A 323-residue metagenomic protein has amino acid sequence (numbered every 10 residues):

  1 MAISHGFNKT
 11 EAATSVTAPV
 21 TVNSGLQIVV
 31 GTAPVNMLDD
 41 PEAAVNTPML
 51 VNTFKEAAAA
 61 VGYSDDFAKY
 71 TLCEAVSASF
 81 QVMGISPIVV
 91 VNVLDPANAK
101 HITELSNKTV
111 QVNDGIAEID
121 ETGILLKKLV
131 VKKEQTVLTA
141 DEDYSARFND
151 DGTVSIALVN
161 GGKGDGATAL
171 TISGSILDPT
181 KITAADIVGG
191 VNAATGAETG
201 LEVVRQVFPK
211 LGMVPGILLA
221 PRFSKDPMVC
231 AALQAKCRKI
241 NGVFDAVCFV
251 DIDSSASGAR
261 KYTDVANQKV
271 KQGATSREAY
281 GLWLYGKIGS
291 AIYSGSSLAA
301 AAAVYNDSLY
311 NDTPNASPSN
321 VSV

Functional and structural regions predicted by a protein language model:
A2-V45, M49-K55, G62-H101, E134-Q135 (+2 more regions): A glycine- and small-residue-enriched flexible loop/hinge signal that marks low-structured segments
N46, L126-V130, A167: Exposed beta-strand and adjacent loop surfaces of beta-rich binding modules that mediate intermolecular recognition
I85-D150, I176-D178: Extended beta-strand solenoid/passenger and fiber regions
E118, L158-V159, V203-V207: Catalytic micro-motifs at enzyme active sites that drive phosphoryl/nucleotidyl and oxygen chemistry
E142-A167: A surface-exposed beta-strand-loop module
T168-I176: Short, hydrophobic/aromatic-enriched beta-strand segments in well-ordered soluble domains
T180-I182: Conserved P-loop NTPase mechanochemical-coupling segment
